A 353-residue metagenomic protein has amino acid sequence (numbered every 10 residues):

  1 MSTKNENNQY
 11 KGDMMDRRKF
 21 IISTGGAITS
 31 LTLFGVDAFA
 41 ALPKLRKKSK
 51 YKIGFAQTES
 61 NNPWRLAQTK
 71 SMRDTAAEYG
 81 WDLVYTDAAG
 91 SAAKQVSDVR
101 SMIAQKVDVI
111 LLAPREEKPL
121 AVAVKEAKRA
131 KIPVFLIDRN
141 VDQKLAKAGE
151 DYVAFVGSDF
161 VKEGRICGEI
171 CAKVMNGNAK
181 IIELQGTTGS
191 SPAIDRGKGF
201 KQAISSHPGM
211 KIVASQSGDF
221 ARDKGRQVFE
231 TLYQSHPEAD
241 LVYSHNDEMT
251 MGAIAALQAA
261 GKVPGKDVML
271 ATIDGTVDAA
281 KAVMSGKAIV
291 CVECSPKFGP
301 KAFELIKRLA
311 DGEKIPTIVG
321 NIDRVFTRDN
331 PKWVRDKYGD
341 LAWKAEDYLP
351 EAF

Functional and structural regions predicted by a protein language model:
M1-K19, G26-F34: N-terminal secretory signal peptides
L42-L45, S49, L184, T188 (+3 more regions): Hinge/cleft segment of the Venus flytrap/periplasmic-binding protein
R46, Q95, A154-I181, K224-G225 (+2 more regions): Hydrophobic alpha-helical segments within soluble ligand-binding/sensing domains
K52-S71, T75-A76, L83-S101, Q105-V107 (+5 more regions): Extracytoplasmic "Venus flytrap"
W64-E78, E163-C167, S191-M210, K224 (+2 more regions): Short, solvent-exposed amphipathic alpha-helices that sit in or adjacent to ligand/effector-binding or catalytic
D87, A146-I170, E183-L184, S215 (+1 more regions): Short beta-strand elements at the ligand-binding edges of bilobed clamshell
P114-R129, F200, A214, G218-K281: Hydrophobic alpha-helical
K118-K162, K173, K180, T276-A282: Flexible loop/hinge segments that line or gate small-molecule binding clefts
